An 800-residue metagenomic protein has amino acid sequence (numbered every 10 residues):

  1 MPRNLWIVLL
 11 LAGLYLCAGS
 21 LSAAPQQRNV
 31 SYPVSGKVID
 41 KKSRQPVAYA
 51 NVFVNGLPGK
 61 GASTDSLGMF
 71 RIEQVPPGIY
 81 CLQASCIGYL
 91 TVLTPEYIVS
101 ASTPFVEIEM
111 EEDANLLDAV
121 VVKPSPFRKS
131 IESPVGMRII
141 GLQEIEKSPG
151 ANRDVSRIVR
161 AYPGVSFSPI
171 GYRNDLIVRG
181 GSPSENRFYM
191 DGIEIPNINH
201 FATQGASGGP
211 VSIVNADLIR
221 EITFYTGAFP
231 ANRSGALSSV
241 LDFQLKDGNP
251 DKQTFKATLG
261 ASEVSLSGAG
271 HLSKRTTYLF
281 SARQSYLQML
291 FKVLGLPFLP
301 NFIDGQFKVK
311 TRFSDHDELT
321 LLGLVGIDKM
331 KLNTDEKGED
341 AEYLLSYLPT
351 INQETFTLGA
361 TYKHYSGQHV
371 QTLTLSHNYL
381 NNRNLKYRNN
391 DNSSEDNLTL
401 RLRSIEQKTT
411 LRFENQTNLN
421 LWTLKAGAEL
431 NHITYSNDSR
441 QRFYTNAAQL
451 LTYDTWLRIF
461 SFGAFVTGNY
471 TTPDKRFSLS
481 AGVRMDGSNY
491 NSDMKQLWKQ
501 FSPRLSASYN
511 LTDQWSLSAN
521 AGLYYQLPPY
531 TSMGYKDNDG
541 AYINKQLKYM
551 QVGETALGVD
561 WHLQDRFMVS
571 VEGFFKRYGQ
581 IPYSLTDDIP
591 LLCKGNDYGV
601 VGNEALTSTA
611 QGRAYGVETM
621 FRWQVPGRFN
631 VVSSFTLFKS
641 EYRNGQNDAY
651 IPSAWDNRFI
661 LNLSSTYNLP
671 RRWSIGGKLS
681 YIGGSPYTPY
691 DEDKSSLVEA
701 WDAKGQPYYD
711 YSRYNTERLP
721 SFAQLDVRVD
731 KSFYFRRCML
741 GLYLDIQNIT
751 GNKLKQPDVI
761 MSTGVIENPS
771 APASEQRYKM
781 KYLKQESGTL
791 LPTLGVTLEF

Functional and structural regions predicted by a protein language model:
A23-A119, S130: Periplasm-facing N-terminal accessory domains of Gram-negative outer-membrane beta-barrel systems
L90, E96-I98, K123, F127-F229 (+2 more regions): Periplasmic N-terminal accessory/gating domains of Gram-negative outer-membrane beta-barrel systems
R187, E221-N232, S238-K246, Q253-P297 (+2 more regions): Predominantly transmembrane beta-strands of Gram-negative outer membrane beta-barrel pores used for transport
N199, G205, D335-D340, S436-F443 (+4 more regions): Surface-exposed extracellular loop regions of Gram-negative outer-membrane beta-barrel proteins, predominantly
K310-D328, L348-M494, N510, L563 (+4 more regions): Face-selective signature of the C-terminal outer-membrane beta-barrel domain
L402-S404, K408-E414, T452-F465, N544 (+4 more regions): Outer membrane beta-barrel strand-and-loop segments of large Gram-negative receptors, especially TonB-dependent
T471-F477, F575-R577, Y598-P689: Gram-negative outer-membrane beta-barrel transporters
G579, V631, Y681-G705, P720-Q724 (+1 more regions): C-terminal beta-signal and adjacent terminal beta-strands/loops of Gram-negative outer-membrane beta-barrel proteins
